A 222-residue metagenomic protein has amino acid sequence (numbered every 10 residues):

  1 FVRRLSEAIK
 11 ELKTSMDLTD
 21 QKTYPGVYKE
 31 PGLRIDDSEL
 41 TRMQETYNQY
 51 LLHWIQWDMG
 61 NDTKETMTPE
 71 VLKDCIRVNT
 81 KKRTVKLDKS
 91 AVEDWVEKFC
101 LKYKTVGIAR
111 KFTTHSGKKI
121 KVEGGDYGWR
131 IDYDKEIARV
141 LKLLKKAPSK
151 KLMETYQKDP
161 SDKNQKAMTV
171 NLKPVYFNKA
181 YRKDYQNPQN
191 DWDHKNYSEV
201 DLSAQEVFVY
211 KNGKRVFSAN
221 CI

Functional and structural regions predicted by a protein language model:
F1-I222: Surface-exposed, secretory/extracytoplasmic low-complexity segments enriched in Ser/Thr/Asn/Gly/Pro
